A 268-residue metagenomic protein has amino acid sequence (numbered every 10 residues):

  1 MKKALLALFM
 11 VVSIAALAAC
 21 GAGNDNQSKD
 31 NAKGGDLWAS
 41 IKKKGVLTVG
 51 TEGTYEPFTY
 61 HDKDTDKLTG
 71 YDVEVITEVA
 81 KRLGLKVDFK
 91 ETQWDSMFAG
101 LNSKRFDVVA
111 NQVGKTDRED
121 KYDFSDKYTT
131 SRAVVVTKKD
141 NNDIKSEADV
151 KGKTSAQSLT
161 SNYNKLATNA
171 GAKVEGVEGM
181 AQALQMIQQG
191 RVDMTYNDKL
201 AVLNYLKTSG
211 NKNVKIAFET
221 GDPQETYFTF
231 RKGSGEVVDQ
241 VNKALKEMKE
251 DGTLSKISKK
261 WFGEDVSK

Functional and structural regions predicted by a protein language model:
A16-A19: C-terminal motif of bacterial Sec signal peptides marking the signal peptidase cleavage site
G21-D36, K165-E178, N213-T220, K243-K268: Ligand-binding clefts/hinges and TM-proximal coupling segments of bilobed small-molecule sensing domains
G21-G23, V73-R82, S161, E225-E264: Extended ligand-binding regions for polar small-molecule ligands
K29-A110: Extracytoplasmic small-molecule ligand-binding "clamshell" domains of the periplasmic binding protein/Venus flytrap
G45-T51, E147-T160: Short loop->beta-strand "edge-of-pocket" segments that line small-molecule binding or catalytic clefts across diverse
G53, S131-T137, K199, L203-N242 (+1 more regions): Periplasmic-binding protein-like
V73, D88-A99, N142, T160-S161 (+1 more regions): Short helix-initiation/N-cap motifs at beta->coil->alpha
T77, K86-D149: Acidic, polar ligand-binding/catalytic clefts
